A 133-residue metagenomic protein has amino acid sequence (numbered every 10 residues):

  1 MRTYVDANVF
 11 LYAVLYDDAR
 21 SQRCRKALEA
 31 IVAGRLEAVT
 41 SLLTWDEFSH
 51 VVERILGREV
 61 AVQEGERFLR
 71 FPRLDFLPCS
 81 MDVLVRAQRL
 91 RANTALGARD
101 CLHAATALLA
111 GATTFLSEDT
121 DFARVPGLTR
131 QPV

Functional and structural regions predicted by a protein language model:
M1-T40, E53-Q63: Short, well-structured N-terminal submotif of metal-dependent ribonuclease cores
R2, A104-V133: Acidic, PIN/NYN-like endoribonuclease modules and their adjacent C-terminal/linker elements
V5-D6, T40-S41, L96-G97, D119 (+1 more regions): Histidine- and aromatic-rich ligand-binding microenvironments
V9, T44, V83, H103 (+1 more regions): Alpha-helix capping/helix-boundary segments
V9-F10, E47-V51, R86: A general alpha-helix detector
R25, L74-L116: Active-site neighborhoods of divalent-metal-dependent phosphate/nucleic-acid chemistry enzymes
A33-R35, F71-P72, V125: Structured helix-beta-strand junction loops
E47-S49, E53-D75: Active-site-proximal, substrate-binding regions of enzyme catalytic domains and RNA-binding/basic surfaces
